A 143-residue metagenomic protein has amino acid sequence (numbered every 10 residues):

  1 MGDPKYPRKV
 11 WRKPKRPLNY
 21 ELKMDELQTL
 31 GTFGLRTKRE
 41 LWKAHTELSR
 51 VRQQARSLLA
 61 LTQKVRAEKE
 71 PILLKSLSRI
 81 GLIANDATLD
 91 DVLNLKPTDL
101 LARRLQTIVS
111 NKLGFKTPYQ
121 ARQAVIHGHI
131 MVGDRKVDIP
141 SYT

Functional and structural regions predicted by a protein language model:
M1-L113, M131, R135-T143: Ferredoxin-like alpha/beta domains used as RNA- or RNAP-binding modules
F115-Y119, H127: Beta-rich strand-turn-strand
Q123: DNA-binding alpha-helical recognition surfaces that contact promoter or target DNA
